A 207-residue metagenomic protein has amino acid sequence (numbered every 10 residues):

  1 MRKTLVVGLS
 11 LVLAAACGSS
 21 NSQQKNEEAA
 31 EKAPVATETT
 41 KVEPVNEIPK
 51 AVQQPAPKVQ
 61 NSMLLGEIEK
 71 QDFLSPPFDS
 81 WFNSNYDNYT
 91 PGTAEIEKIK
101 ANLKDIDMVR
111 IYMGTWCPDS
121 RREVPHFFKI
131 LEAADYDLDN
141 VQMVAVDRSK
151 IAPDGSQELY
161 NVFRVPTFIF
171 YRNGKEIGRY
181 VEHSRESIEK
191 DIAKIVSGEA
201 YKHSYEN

Functional and structural regions predicted by a protein language model:
M1-T4: Positively charged n-region of N-terminal signal peptides that target proteins for export
A15-A16: C-terminal motif of bacterial Sec signal peptides marking the signal peptidase cleavage site
S19-A29: Bacterial Sec signal peptide processing site at the extreme N-terminus
A33-N102: N-terminal leader/targeting and pre-domain segments
R110-T115, L138-A152: Thiol-based oxidoreductase modules, predominantly thioredoxin-like and allied folds used for disulfide exchange
T115-E123: Conserved redox-active cysteine motifs that mediate thiol-disulfide chemistry, especially di-cysteine Cys-X(1-2)-Cys
R164, F170-E206: Non-catalytic, surface beta->alpha helical segment in thiol-disulfide oxidoreductase systems
